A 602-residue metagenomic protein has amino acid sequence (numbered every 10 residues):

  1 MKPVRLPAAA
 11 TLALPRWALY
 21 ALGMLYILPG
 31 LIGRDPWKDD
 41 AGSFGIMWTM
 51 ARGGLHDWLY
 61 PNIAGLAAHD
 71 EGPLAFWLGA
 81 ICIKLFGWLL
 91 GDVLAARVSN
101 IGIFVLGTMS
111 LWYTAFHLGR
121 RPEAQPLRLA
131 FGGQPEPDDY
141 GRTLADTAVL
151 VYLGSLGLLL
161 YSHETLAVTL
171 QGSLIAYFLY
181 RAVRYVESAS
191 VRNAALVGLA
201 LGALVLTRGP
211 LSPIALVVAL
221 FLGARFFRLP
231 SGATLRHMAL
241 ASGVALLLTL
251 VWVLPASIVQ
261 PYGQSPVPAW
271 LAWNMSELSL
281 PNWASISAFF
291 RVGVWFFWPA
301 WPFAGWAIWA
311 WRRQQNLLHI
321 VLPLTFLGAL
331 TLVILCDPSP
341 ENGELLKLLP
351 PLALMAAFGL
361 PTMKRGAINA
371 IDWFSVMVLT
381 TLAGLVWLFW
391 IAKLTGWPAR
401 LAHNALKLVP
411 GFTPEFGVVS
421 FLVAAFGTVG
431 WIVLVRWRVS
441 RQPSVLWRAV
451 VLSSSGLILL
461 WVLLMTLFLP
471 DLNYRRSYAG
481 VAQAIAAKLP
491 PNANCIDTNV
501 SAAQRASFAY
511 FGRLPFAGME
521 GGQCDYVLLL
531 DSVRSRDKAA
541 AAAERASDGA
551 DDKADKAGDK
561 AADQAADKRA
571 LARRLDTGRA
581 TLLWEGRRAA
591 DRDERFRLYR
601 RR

Functional and structural regions predicted by a protein language model:
M1-I27, R236-V244: Start-transfer (signal-anchor) and selected internal transmembrane alpha helices of multi-pass inner/ER membrane
S43-A67, L74-W77, I81-K84: Extracytosolic helix-loop segments that constitute the early lumenal/periplasmic catalytic or substrate-binding loops
S43-G53, L199-G343, L354, I371-V418: Transmembrane-lumen/periplasm boundary regions of multi-pass, lipid-linked membrane glycan transferases
P73, W77, F86-M109, Y113-T114 (+3 more regions): Loop-to-helix entry region of an early transmembrane alpha helix in multi-pass inner-membrane enzymes
V98-E136, G154, Y177: Transmembrane-helix motifs of polytopic, lipid-linked glycan transferases
D139, F178-L196, L201-L204, L360-M363: Membrane-interface transmembrane helices that cradle and orient dolichyl/undecaprenyl
G157-L170, G209-P210: Short acidic/glycine- and proline-prone juxtamembrane loop motifs at membrane-interface regions of multi-pass membrane
A424-R438, S444-K538, K568, R573-R601: Short periplasmic/luminal acceptor-recognition loop of GT-C membrane glycosyltransferases, typified by
